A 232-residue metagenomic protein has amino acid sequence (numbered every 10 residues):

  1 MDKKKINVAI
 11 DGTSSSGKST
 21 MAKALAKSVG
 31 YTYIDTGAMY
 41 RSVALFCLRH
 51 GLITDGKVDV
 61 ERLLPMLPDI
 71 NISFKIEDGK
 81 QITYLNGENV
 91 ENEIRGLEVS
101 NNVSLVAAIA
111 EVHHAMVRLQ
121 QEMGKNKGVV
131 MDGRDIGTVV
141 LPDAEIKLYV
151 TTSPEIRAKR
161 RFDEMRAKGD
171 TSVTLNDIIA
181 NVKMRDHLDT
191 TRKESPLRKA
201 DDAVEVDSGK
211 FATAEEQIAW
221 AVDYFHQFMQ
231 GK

Functional and structural regions predicted by a protein language model:
I10: Hydrophobic anchor at the beta1->P-loop junction of P-loop NTPases
T13: P-loop (Walker A) phosphate-binding loop of NTP-binding proteins
S16: ATP-binding Walker
S19: Walker A/P-loop
S28-R95: N-terminal phosphate/diphosphate-binding loop that engages ATP/GTP or pyrophosphate donors across diverse enzyme folds
L85-E91, S100, K159-T171, H187-K232: NTP-dependent small-molecule kinase module
E91-K168: ATP-dependent NMP and nucleoside kinases share a basic, alpha-helical "lid"
